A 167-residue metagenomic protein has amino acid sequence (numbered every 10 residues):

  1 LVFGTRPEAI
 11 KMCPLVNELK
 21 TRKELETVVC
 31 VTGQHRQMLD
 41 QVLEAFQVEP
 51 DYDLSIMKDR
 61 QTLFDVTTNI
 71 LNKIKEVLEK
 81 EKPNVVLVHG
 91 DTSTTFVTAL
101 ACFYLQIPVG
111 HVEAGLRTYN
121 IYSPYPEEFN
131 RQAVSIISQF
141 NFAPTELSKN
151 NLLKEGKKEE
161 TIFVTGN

Functional and structural regions predicted by a protein language model:
L1-G33: N-terminal subdomain of nucleotide-sugar transferases
V2, C30, V88-G90, V112: Structural motif
E8-C13, T92-T98, K149: Short glycine/serine/threonine-rich phosphate/pyrophosphate-binding segments that cradle anionic phosphate groups
E24-V66, K73: Conserved nucleotide-sugar phosphate-binding/catalytic loop shared by glycosyltransferases and other
L71-N84: Short, well-structured alpha-helical segments in soluble
L87-L105: An aromatic- and histidine-rich active-site surface loop
I107-N167: Active-site-proximal region of nucleotide-activated glycan assembly enzymes, centered on histidine/acidic-rich loops
